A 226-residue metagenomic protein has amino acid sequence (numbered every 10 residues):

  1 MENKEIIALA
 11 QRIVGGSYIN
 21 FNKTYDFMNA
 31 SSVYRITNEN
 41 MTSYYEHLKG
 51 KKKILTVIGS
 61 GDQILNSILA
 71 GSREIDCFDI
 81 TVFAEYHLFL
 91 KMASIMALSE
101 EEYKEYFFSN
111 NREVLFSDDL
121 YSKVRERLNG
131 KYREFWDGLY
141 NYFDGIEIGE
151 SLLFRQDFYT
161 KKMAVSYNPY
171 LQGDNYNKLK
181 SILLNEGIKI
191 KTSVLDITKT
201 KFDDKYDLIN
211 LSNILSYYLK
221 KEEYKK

Functional and structural regions predicted by a protein language model:
M1-G50: S-adenosyl-L-methionine
E2-G16, I80-G187: Class I S-adenosyl-L-methionine-dependent methyltransferase module
K49-K52, L195-L211: A short acidic, Gly/Pro-enriched loop at the edge of an enzyme's catalytic core that lines a small-molecule cofactor
K51-S60, I75-D76: Conserved class I S-adenosyl-L-methionine
S60-S72: Conserved SAM-binding loop of SAM-dependent methyltransferases across substrates and taxa, primarily the Class I
I80, K178-F202, E222-E223: Adenosine-cofactor binding site in Rossmann-like domains, unifying the SAM/SAH pocket of S-adenosylmethionine-dependent
I214: Hydrophobic adenine-recognition pocket in adenosine-nucleotide-binding enzymes
Y217-K226: A short, conserved alpha-helix within the catalytic core of class I
